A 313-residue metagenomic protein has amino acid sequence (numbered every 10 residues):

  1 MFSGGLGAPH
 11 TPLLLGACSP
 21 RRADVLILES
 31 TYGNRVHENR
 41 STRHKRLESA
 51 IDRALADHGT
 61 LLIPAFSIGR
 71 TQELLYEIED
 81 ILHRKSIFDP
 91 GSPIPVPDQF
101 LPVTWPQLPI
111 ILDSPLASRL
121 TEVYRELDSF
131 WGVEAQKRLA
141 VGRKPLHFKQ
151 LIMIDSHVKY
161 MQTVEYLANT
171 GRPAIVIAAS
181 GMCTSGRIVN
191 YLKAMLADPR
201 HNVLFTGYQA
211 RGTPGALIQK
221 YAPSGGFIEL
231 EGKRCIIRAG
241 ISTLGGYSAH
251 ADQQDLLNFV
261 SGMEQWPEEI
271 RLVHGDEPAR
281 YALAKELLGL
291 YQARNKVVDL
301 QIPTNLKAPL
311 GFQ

Functional and structural regions predicted by a protein language model:
M1-E73, E77-V103: His/Asp/Glu-rich metal-coordinating catalytic cores of metallo-dependent phosphodiesterases/hydrolases acting on
G4-L6, S30-Y32, F66-I68, P115-L116 (+4 more regions): Active-site metal-binding loops of divalent metal-dependent hydrolases
T11-P12, V36-H37, L120-V123, T213-A216 (+1 more regions): Short, charged, surface-exposed secondary-structure boundary motifs
I27, P64-A65, P106-R119, F130 (+3 more regions): Short internal beta-strands
T42-R43, E77-K85, Y124-A135, I218-P223 (+1 more regions): Short secondary-structure boundary/capping segments
G69-R70, P97-E126, P309-F312: Short, conserved secondary-structure transition motifs
D80-H83, P90-D98, G142-Q313: C-terminal regulatory/interaction regions
I87-P115, V133-L146: Acidic, His- and aromatic-enriched active-site or binding-groove loops in soluble protein domains that engage sugars
